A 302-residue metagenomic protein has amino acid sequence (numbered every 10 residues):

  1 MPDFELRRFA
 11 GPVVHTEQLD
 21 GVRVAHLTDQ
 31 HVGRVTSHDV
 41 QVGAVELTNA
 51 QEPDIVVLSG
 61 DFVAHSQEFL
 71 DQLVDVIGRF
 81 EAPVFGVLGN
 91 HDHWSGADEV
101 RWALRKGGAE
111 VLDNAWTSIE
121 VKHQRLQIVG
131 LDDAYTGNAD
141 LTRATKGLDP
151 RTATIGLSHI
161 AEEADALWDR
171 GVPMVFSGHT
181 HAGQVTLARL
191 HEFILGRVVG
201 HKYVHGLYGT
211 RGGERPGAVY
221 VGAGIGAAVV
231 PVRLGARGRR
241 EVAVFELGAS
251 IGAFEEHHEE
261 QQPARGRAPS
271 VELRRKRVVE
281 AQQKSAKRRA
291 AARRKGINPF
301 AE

Functional and structural regions predicted by a protein language model:
M1-Q51, E68-D71: N-terminal signal-anchor transmembrane helix
G11-A25, A109-E110, T117-V129, P150-R151 (+1 more regions): Beta-strand-turn-beta hairpins that frame and shape the catalytic cleft of phosphate-ester-processing enzymes
L27-T28, I55-D61, P83-N90, L112-A115 (+3 more regions): Active-site neighborhood of phospho(di)ester-bond hydrolases with catalytic His/Asp-centered motifs
L27-V42, F62-E68, D92-G96, L190-G200 (+1 more regions): Acidic/histidine-rich helix-loop elements that form or flank divalent-metal/phosphate-binding sites at the catalytic
T36-E120: Core catalytic region of metal-dependent phosphoesterases/phosphodiesterases, especially metallo-beta-lactamase-like
F85, A161-A243, G252-F254: Conserved beta-sheet core of the metallophosphoesterase superfamily
W102-E110, V121-A166, R170, V232-G235: Binuclear metal-dependent hydrolase catalytic cores centered on His/Asp/Glu-rich metal-binding motifs
L167-D169, G226-E302: A short C-terminal boundary segment appended to hydrolase-like catalytic domains
